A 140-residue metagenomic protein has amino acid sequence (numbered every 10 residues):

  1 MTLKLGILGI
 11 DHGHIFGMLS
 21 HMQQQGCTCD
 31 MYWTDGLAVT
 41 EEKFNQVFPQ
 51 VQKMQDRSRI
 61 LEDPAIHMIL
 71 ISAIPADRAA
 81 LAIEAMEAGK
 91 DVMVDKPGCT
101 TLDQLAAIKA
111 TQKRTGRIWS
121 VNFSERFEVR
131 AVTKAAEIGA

Functional and structural regions predicted by a protein language model:
M1-F48: N-terminal Rossmann-like dinucleotide-binding module
K4, T28, Q52-K53, R59 (+1 more regions): Conserved beta-strand segments of alpha/beta enzyme cores
G6-I7, V92-D95, W119-N122: Short catalytic-loop micro-motif centered on adjacent basic/acidic residues
M18-S20, N45, L81-E84, A106 (+1 more regions): Short amphipathic alpha-helical segments
C29, I66-I69, A140: Local beta-strand N-terminus motif with an aromatic residue
F48-T111: Beta-loop-alpha module in the N-terminal Rossmann-like domain of NAD(P)-dependent dehydrogenases, especially those
C99-A140: A contiguous active-site-proximal alpha/beta segment in oxidoreductase catalytic domains
